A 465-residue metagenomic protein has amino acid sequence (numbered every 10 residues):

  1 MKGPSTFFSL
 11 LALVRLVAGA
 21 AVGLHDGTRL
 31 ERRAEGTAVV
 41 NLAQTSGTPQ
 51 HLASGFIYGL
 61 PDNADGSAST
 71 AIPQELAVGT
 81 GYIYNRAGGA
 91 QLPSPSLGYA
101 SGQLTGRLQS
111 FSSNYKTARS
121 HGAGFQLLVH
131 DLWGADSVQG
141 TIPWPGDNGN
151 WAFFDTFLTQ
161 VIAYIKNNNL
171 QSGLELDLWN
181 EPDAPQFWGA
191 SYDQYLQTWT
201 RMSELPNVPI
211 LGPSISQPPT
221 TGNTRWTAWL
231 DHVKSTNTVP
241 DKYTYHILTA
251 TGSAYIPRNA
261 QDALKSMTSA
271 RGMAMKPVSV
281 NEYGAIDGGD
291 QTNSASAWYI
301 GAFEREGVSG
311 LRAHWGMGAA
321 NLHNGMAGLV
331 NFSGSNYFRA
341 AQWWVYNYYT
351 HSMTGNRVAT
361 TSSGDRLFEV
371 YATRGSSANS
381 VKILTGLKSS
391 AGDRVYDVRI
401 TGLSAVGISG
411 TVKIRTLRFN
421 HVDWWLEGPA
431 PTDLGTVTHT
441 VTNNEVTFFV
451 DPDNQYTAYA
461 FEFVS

Functional and structural regions predicted by a protein language model:
M1-R33: Fungal secretory targeting signals
R32-A90: Boundary/entry segment of secreted carbohydrate-active catalytic domains
E35-Q44, G66-Q74, G106-N114, L158-A163 (+4 more regions): Alpha-helical scaffolding within the catalytic cores of extracellular/periplasmic polymer-degrading hydrolases
V78-S253: Substrate-binding cleft and catalytic face of glycoside hydrolase catalytic domains, especially the flexible beta-alpha
D241-D290: Glycoside hydrolase catalytic-domain groove-lining segments
G289-S380: Aromatic/acidic polysaccharide-binding cleft in carbohydrate-active enzymes
G364-H421, T457: Carbohydrate-binding surface patches
G428-S465: C-terminal beta-strand-rich structural cap/linker in extracellular carbohydrate-active enzymes
